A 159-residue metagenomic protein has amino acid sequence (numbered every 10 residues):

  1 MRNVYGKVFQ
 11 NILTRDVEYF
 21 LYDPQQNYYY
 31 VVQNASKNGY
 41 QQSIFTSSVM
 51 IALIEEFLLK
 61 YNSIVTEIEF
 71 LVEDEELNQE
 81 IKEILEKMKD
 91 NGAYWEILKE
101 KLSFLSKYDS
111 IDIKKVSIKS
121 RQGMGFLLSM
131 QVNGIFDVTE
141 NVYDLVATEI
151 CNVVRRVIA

Functional and structural regions predicted by a protein language model:
M1-A159: Intrinsically disordered, low-complexity, charge-rich terminal extensions of nucleic-acid-associated complexes
